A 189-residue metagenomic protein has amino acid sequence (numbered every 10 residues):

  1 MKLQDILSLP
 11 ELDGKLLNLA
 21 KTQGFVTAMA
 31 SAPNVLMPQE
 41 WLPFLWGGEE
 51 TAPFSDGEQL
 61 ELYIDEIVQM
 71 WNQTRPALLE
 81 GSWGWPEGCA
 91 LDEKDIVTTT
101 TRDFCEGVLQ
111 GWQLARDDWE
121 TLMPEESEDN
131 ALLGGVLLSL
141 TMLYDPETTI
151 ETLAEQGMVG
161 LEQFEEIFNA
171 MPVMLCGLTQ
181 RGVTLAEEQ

Functional and structural regions predicted by a protein language model:
M1-D13, T74-D95, R116-D117: Short amphipathic alpha-helical segments and their helix-coil junctions
M1-W46: N-terminal domain-start signal
E11-T22, K94-D103, E128-A131, M158-E166: Structural motif
A32, Q73, A77-E80, G84 (+2 more regions): Amphipathic alpha-helical interaction surfaces
P38-L91: A glycine-rich, hydrophobic loop/mini-helix early in the fold
E87, T99-L114, L122, E128 (+1 more regions): Mature extracytoplasmic or organellar-lumen-exposed domains after removal of signal/transit peptides
W119-L161: An amphipathic alpha-helical core segment
T148-Q189: Eukaryote-biased recognition of C-terminal alpha-helical segments
